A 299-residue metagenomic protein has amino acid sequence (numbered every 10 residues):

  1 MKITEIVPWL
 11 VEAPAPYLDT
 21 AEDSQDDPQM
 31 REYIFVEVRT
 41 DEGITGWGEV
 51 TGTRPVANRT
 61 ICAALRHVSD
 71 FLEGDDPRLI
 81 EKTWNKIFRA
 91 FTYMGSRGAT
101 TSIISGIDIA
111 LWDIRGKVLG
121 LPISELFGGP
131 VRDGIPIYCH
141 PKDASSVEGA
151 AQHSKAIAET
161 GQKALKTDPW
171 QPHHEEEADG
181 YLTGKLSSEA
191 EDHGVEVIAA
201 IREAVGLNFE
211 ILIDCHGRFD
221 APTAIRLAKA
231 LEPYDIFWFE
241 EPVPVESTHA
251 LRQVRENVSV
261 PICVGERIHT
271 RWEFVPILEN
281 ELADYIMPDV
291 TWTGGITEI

Functional and structural regions predicted by a protein language model:
M1-E42, W47, T51-T53: Structured beta-strand/loop patches that form or line metal/cofactor-binding pockets in enzymes
I3, G43, V68, I107 (+5 more regions): Conserved, mostly hydrophobic/aromatic
R39-V118: Metal- or metallocofactor-binding catalytic centers and their adjacent structured scaffolds across diverse enzyme
G46, I211-I213, I262-C263, I286: Residue-level marker for buried hydrophobic side chains located in beta-strands that build the well-ordered beta-sheet
A99, D108-A144, T160-K163: Glycine-rich, aromatic-flanked loop segments that form ligand/cofactor-binding clefts across common enzyme folds
G134-N257: Metal-dependent enolase-superfamily TIM-barrel catalytic cores that perform enediolate-based chemistry
E246, A250-I299: Catalytic alpha/beta core domains of metabolic enzymes, predominantly
